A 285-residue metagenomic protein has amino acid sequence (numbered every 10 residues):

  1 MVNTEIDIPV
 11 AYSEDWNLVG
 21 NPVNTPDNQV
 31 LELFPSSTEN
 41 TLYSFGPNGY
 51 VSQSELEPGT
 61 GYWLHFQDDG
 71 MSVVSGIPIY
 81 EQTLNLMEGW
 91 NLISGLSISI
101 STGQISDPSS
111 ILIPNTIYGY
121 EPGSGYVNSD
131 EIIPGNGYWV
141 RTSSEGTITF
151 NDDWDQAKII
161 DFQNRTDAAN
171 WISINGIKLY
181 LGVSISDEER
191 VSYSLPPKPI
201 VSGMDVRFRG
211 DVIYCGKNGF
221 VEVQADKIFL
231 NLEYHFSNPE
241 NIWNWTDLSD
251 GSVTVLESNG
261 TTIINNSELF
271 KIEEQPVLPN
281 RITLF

Functional and structural regions predicted by a protein language model:
M1, G137, S258-F285: Proteolytic cleavage junctions
M1-T254, N259-T261: N-terminal exported-region signature
